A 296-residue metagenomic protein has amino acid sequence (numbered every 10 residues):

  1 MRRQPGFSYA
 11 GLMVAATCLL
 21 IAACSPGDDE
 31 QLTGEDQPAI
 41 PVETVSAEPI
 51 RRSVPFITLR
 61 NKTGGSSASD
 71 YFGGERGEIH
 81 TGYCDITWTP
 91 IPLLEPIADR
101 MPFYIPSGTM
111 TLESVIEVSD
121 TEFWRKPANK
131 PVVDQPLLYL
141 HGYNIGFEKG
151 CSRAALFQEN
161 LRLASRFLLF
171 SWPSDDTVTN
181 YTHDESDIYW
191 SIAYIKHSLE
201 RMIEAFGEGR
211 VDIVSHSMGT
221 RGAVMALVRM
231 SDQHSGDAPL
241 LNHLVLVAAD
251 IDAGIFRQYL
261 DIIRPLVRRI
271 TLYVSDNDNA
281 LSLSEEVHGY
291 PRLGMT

Functional and structural regions predicted by a protein language model:
R2-M13: Bacterial N-terminal signal peptides that target proteins for export
I21-A23: C-terminal motif of bacterial Sec signal peptides marking the signal peptidase cleavage site
S25, D29-V118, E122-V132, C151-A155 (+3 more regions): Lipolytic serine-hydrolase domain surface
D134-H141: Short beta-strand element of the alpha/beta-hydrolase
I145-G150: Short substrate-entry loop that stabilizes the transition state in hydrolases
S215, G219, A223: Gly/Ala-rich beta-loop-alpha elbow adjacent to hydrolase catalytic centers
